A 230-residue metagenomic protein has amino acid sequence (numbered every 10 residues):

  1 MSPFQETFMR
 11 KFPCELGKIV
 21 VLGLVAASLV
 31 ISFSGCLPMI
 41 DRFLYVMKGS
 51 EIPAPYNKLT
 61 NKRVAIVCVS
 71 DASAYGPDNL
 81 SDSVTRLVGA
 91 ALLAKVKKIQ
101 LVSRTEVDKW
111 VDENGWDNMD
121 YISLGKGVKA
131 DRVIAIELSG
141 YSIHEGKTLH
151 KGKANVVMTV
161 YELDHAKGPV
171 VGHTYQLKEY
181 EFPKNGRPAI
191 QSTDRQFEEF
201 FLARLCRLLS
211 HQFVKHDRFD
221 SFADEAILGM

Functional and structural regions predicted by a protein language model:
F4-G23: Bacterial N-terminal signal peptides that target proteins for export
V20-S32: Bacterial N-terminal signal peptides
V30, K58, G127-A130: Alpha-helix termination/capping residues and helix-transition junctions
C36-N61, L163-M230: C-terminal/domain-edge helix-coil "capping" segments
R63-A135, V170, E199, R204-F213 (+1 more regions): N-terminal segment of the mature soluble domain
C68-S70, T105-E106, E137-G140, M158-E162 (+1 more regions): A mature extracytoplasmic/lumenal domain signature
N114-V170, K184-N185: Surface-exposed short loop/turn segments
